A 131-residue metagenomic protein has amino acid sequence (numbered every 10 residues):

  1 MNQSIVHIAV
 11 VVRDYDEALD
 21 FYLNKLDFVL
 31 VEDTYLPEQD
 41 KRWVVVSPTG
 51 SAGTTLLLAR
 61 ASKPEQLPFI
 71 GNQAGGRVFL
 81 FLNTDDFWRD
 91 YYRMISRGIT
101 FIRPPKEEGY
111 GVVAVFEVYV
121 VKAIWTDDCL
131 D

Functional and structural regions predicted by a protein language model:
M1-V6, V29-N83, Y91-E117, C129-D131: Vicinal oxygen chelate
S4, V12, A18-D20: Glycine/serine-rich loop-strand microenvironments at binding/catalytic pocket rims
V12-Y15, P37-Q39: Conserved beta-strand-loop-alpha-helix junction that forms the acyl-donor binding cleft
D14-Y15, D85-W88: Helix N-cap motif at beta-to-alpha junctions
A18-L23, M94: Conserved active-site tyrosine of GNAT-family acetyltransferases
V118-I124: Short, glycine-anchored, charge-dense loop/turn motifs used at functional sites
